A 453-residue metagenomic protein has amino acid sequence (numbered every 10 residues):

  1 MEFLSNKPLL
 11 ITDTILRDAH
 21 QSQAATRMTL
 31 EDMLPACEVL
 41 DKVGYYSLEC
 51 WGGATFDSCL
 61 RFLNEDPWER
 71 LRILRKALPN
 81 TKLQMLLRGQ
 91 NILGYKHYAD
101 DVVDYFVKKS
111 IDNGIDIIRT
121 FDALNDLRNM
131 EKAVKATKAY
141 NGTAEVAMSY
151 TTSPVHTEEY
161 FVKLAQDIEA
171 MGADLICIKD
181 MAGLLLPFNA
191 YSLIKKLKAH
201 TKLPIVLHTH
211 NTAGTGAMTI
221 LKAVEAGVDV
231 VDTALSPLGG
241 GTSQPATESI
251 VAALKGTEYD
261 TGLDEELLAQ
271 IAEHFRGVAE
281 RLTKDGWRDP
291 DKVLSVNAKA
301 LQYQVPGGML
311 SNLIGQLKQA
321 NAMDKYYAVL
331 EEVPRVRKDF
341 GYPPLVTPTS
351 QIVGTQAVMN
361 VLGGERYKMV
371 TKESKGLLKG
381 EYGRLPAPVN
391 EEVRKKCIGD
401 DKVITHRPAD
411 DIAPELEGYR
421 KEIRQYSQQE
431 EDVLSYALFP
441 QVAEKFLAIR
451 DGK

Functional and structural regions predicted by a protein language model:
M1-A24, K76: N-terminal amphipathic alpha-helix/helix-capping segment at the start of soluble metabolic enzymes
L10-D18, Y46-C50, T81-G89, D116-R119 (+5 more regions): Hydrophobic faces of well-ordered beta-strands that scaffold small-molecule active sites in alpha/beta enzyme cores
P35, D41-C59, K292-A300, Q304-K453: Terminal or standalone catalytic/regulatory effector modules within metabolic enzymes and repeat proteins
G52-E169, A173-I176, G183-P187: Active-site beta->alpha loop and helix N-cap motifs at the rims of alpha/beta catalytic domains
T120-A123, D180, A226-S243: Glycine-rich phosphate-binding active-site loops on the catalytic face of alpha/beta enzymes
H156-I168, A213-D229: Catalytic cores of alpha/beta
G239-T261: C-terminal helical cap(s) of enzyme catalytic domains, especially alpha/beta-barrels
T261-F275: Phosphate/diphosphate-binding loops
